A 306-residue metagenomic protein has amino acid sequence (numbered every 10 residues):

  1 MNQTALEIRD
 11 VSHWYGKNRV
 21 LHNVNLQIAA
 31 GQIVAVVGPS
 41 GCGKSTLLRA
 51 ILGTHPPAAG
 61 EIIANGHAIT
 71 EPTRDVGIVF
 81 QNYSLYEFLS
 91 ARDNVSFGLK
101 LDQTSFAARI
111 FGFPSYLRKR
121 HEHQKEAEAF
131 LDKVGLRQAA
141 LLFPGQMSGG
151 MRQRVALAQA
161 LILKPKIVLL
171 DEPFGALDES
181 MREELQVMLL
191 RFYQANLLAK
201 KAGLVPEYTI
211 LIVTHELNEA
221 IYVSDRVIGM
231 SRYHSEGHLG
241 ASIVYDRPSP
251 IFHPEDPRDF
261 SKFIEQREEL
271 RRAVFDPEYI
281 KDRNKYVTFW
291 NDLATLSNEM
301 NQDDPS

Functional and structural regions predicted by a protein language model:
V37-P39: The feature captures the beta-strand-to-loop junction immediately N-terminal to the Walker
L52: Helix-to-loop junction immediately C-terminal to a conserved catalytic motif
G60-P72: Conserved ABC transporter NBD signature motif
S96, K100-A139, L190-Q194: Conserved ABC ATPase "signature" region
F143-M147, M151: Conserved ABC ATPase signature
I162-K166: A short, proline-enriched helix->beta-strand linker immediately N-terminal to the Walker B motif in ABC-type P-loop
